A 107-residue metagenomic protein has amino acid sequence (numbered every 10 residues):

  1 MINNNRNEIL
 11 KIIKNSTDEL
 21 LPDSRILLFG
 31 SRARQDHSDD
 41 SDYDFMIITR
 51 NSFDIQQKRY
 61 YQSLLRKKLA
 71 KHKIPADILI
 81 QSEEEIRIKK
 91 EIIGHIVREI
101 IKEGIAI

Functional and structural regions predicted by a protein language model:
M1-R25, A33-Q35, D39, T49-I107: Catalytic core of pol beta-like nucleotidyltransferases
D44-I48: Short beta-strand->loop micro-motif that forms the acidic, two-metal-ion catalytic signature in nucleotide-processing
